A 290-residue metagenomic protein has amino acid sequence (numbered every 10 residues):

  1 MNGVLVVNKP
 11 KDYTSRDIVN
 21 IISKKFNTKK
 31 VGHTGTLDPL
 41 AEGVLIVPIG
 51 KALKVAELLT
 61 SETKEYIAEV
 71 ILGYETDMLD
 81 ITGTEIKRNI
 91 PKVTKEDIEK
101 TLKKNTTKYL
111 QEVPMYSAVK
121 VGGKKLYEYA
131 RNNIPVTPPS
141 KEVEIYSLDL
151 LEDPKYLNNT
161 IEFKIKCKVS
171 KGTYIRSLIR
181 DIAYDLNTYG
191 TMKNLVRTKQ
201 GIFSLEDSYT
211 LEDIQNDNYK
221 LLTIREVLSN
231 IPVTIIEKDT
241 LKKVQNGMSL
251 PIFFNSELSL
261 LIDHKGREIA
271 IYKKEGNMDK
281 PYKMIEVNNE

Functional and structural regions predicted by a protein language model:
M1-D12, R16-H33, L37, A41-V44 (+3 more regions): Accessory RNA 3′-end/elbow-binding domains used by RNA modification enzymes
I22-T28, I46, V136-N187: The conserved catalytic core of RNA pseudouridine synthases
T36-L37, E57-T60, A118: Replace "in large, NTP-powered and nucleic-acid-processing enzymes" with "in large, NTP-powered factors and other
V47, A68, G123, L178 (+2 more regions): Residue-level signal for inorganic ion chemistry
G50-L53, E75: Short, charged/polar surface micro-motifs in flexible loops or helix N-caps
E57-L72, V136-L150: Structural signature of FAD isoalloxazine-binding scaffolds in flavoprotein oxidoreductases
L58-V113: Acidic, low-complexity central loop/insert segments
Y116-S117, V121-Y146: Extended alpha-helical targeting/anchoring segments, especially N-terminal organellar/secretory targeting helices
